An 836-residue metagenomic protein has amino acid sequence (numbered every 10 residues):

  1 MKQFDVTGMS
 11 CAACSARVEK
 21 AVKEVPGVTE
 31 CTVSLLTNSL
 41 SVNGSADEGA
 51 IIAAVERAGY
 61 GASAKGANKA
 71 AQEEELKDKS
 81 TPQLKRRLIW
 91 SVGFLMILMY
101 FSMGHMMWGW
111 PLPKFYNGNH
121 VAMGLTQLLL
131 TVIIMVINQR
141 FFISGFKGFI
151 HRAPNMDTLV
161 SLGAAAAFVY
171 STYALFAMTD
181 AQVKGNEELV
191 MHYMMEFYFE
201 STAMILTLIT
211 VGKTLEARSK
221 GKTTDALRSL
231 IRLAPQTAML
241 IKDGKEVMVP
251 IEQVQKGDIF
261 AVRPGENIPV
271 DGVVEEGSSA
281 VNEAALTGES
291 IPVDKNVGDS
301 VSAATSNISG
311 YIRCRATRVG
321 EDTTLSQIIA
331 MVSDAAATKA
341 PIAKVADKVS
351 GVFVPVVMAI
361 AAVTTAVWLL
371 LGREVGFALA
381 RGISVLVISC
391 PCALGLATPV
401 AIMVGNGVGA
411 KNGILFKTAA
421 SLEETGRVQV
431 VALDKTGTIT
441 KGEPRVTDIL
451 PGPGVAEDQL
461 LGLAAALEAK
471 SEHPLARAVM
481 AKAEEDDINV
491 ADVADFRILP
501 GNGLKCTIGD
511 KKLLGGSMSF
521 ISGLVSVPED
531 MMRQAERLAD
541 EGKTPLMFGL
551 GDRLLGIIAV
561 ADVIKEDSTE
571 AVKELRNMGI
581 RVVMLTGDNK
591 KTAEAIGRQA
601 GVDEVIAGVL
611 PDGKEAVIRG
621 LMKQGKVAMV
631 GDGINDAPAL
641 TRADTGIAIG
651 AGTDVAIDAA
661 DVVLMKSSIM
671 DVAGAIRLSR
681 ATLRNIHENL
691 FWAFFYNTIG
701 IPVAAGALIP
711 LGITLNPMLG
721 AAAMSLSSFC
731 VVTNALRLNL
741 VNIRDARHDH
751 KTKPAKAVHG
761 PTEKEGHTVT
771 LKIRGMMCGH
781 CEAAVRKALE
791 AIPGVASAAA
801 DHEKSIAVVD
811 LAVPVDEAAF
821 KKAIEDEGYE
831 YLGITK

Functional and structural regions predicted by a protein language model:
M1-A122, K147, S229, K245-M248 (+2 more regions): Flexible metal-binding regulatory segments at protein termini and peripheral loops
A16, P264, T338, V428 (+3 more regions): Conserved ATP-binding TGD loop and adjacent catalytic N/P-domain core of P-type ATPases
V25-G49, A53, F197, R228-D322 (+3 more regions): Conserved cytosolic catalytic loops of P-type ATPases
Q72, M178-A181, E187-E188, A203-P264 (+6 more regions): Juxtamembrane coupling segments of multi-pass membrane pumps/enzymes
Q83-T237, K348, I449, L715-P717 (+1 more regions): Transmembrane helix-loop-helix hairpins at the membrane interface
R86, W90, T305, G426-E472 (+3 more regions): ATP-driven catalytic headpiece of P-type ATPases
M107-V121, I150, V169, V408 (+8 more regions): Membrane-embedded alpha-helical bundles of multi-pass transporters
L286, V345, A380, A393-L467 (+6 more regions): Conserved catalytic phosphorylation-site environment of P-type ATPases
